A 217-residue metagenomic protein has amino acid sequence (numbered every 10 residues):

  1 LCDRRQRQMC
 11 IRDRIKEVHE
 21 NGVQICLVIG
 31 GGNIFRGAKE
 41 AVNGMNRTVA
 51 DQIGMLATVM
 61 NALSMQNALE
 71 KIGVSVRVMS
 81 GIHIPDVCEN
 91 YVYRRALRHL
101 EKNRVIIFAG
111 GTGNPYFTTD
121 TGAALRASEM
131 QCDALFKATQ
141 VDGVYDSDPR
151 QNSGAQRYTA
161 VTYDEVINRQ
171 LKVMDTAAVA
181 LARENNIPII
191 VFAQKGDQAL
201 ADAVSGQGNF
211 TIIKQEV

Functional and structural regions predicted by a protein language model:
L1-I11: Single conserved hydrophobic/aromatic residue that forms the stacking wall/gate of nucleotide- or nucleobase-binding
R14-V18, Q66, G111-T112, A155-V204: Polyanion-binding loop/helix "lid" in catalytic or ligand-binding cores
H19, A57, L63-G73, L125-D133 (+1 more regions): Alpha-helix C-terminal capping segments
G22-C26, N103-V105: Loop/turn-to-beta-strand initiation segments
L27-G32: Glycine-rich beta-strand-to-loop/alpha-helix junction loops that act as flexible
E40-I106, T121: Ligand-binding beta-strand-loop-alpha-helix segment within the catalytic cores of soluble metabolic enzymes
Y93-F136, Q140-P149: Anionic-ligand binding region
A199-V217: Short, basic/aromatic-enriched C-terminal tail that caps enzymatic domains
